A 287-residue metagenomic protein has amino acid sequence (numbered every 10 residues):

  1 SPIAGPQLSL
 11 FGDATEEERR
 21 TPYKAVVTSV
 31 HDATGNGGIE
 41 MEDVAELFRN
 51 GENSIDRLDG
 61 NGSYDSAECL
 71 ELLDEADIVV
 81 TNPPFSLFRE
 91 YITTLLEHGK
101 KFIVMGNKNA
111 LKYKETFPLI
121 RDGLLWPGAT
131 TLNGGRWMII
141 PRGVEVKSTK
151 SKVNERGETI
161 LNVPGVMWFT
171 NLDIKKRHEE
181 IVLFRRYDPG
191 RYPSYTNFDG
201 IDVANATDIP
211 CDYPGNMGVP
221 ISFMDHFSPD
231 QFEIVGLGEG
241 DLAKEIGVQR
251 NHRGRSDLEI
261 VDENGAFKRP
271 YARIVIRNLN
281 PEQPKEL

Functional and structural regions predicted by a protein language model:
S1-V80, P84-L287: Class I S-adenosyl-L-methionine-dependent methyltransferase catalytic core
